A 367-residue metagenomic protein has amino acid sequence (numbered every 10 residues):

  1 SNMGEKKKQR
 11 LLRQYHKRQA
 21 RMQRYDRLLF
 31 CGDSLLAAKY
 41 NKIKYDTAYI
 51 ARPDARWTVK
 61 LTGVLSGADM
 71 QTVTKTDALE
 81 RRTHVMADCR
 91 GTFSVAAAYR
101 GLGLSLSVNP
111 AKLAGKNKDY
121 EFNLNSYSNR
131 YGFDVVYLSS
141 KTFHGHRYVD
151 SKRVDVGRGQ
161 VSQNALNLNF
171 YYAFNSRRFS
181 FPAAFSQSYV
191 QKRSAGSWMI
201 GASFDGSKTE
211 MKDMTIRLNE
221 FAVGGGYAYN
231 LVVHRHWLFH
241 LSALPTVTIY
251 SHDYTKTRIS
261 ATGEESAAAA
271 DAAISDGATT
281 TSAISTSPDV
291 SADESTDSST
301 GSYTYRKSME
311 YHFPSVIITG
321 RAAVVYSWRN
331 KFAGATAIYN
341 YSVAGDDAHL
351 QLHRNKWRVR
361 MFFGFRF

Functional and structural regions predicted by a protein language model:
S1-R52, A269-T296: Cleavable N-terminal export/targeting peptides
D46-A48, P53, N123-R217, T280-T281 (+2 more regions): Outer-membrane pore/translocation modules
V59-G67, A97, L106-P110, S126 (+6 more regions): Transmembrane beta-barrel strands of outer-membrane/channel proteins
G67, T76-T83, D205-N330: Outer-membrane beta-barrel transmembrane domain signature
G67-T92, G103-G115, K212, M309: Surface-exposed strand-loop-strand hairpins of Gram-negative outer-membrane beta-barrel proteins
T83-A87, A111-K116, G157-S162, M214-N219 (+2 more regions): Replace "Gram-negative outer membrane beta-barrel proteins" with "bacterial and organellar outer membrane beta-barrel
G101-S107, R130-V135, S176-F179, W237 (+1 more regions): Repeated loop/turn-to-beta-strand initiation elements of outer-membrane beta-barrel proteins
N167-F170, N355-F367: Outer-membrane beta-barrel "beta-signal"
